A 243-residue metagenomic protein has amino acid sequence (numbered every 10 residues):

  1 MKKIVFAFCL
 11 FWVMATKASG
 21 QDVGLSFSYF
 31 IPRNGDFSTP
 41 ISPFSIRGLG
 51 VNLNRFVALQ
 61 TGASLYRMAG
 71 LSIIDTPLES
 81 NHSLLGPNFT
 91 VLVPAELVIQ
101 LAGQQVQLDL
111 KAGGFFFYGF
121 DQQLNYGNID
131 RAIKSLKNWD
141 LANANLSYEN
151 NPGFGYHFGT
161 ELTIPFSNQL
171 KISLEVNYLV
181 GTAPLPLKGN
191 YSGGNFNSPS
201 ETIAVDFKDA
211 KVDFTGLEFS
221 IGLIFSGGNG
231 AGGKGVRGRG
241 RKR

Functional and structural regions predicted by a protein language model:
I4-M14: Sec-dependent N-terminal signal peptides
A18-Q60, Y66, K211, G216-E218 (+2 more regions): Short glycine/proline- and aromatic-enriched beta-strand/turn motifs that initiate or cap beta-hairpins
I31-D36, T76-L85, L141-Y148, V205-D209: Extracellular loop and loop/strand-boundary signature of outer-membrane beta-barrel proteins
S38-S42, L85-V91, L146-G155, D209-T215: Short sequence motifs at beta-strands and strand-loop junctions characteristic of Gram-negative outer-membrane
L49-S135, I164-F166, F214, S220-G227: Gram-negative (and chloroplast) outer-membrane scaffold detector with strong preference for beta-barrel transmembrane
N125-L146, L187-F207: Solvent-exposed, glycine/polar-rich loop segments of beta-barrel outer-membrane systems
L141-P165: A contiguous pocket-lining binding segment that forms or flanks enzyme active sites
E161, P165-R243: Predominantly the C-terminal beta-signal and adjacent terminal strand-loop region of outer-membrane beta-barrel
